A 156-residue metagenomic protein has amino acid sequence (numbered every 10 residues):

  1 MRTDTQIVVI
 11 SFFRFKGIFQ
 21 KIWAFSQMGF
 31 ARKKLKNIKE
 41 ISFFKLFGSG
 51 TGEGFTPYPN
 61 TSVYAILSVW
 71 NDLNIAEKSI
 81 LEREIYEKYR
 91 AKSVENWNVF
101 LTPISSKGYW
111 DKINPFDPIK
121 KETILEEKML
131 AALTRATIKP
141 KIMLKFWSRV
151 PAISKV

Functional and structural regions predicted by a protein language model:
M1-V63, L73-S79, V94-V156: Short S/T/G/P-rich N-terminal loop/turn motif that feeds into the first structured element of a domain
E84-S93: A common structural junction motif
